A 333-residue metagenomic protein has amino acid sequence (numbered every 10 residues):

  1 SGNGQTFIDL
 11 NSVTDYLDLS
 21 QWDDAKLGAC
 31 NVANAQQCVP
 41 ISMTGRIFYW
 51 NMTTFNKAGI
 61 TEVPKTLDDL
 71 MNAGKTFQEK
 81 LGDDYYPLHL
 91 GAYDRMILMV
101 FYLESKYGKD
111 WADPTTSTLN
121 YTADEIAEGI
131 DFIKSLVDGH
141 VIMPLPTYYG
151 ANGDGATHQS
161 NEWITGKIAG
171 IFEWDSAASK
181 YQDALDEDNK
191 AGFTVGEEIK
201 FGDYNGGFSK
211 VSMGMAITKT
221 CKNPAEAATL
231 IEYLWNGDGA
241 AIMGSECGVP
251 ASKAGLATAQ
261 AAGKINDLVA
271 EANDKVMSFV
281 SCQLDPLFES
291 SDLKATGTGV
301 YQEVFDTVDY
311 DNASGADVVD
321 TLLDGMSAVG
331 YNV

Functional and structural regions predicted by a protein language model:
S1-G45, G196-F201: Hinge/lid segment of periplasmic solute-binding proteins
S1-W22, T53-K65, N161-W163, A169-G170: Extracytoplasmic "Venus flytrap"/periplasmic binding protein-like
Q5-D9, S179, M213-D292: Mature extracytoplasmic/periplasmic domains
I8-W22, L88, G108-E128, S135 (+3 more regions): Short, solvent-exposed loop/beta-turn-alpha elements that line the ligand-binding surface or hinge of extracytoplasmic
L67-M71, P146-I164: Short helix-initiation/N-cap motifs at beta->coil->alpha
G74-K75, T118-A151: Glycine-centered hinge/linker elements that transmit conformational signals in sensory and ligand-binding systems
T115, A270-Y331: C-terminal capping/gating helix-and-loop segments adjacent to ligand/active sites or protein-protein/ligand interfaces
A156, E173-Y181: Beta->alpha turn/N-cap motifs
